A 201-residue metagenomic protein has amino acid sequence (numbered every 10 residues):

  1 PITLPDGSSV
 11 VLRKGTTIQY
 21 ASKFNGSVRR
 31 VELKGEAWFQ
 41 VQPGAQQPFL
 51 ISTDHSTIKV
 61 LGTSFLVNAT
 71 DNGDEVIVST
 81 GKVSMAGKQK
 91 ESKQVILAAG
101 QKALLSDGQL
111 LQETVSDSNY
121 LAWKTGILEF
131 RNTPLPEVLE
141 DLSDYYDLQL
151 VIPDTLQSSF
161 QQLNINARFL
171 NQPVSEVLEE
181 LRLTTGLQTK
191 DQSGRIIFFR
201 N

Functional and structural regions predicted by a protein language model:
P1-N201: A residue-level detector for the "anchor" residue at the start of short, highly conserved motifs
